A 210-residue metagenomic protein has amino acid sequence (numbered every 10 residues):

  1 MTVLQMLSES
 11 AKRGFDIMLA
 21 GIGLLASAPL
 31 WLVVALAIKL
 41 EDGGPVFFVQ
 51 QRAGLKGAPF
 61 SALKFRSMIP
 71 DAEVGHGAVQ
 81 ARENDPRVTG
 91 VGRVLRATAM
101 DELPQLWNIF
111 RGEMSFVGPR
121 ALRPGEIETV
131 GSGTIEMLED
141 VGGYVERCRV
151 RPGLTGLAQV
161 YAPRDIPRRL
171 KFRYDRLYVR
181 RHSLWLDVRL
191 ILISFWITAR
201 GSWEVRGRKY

Functional and structural regions predicted by a protein language model:
T2-A72, N108, S183-Y210: A hydrophobic, helix-centered structural microdomain
S8, D85-V88, R151, W185: Short, structured helix-loop boundary elements
P29, A99-M100, E113: Short loop-to-helix capping motifs
V46-R87, R93, R123-P124, E128-T129 (+2 more regions): Short, glycine-rich, amphipathic interfacial segments at transmembrane boundaries or analogous
V91, D101: Polar-ligand-bearing catalytic/cofactor-coordination segments of membrane-embedded or membrane-tethered inner-membrane
W107-Y210: Hydrophobic structural segments characteristic of membrane proteins
